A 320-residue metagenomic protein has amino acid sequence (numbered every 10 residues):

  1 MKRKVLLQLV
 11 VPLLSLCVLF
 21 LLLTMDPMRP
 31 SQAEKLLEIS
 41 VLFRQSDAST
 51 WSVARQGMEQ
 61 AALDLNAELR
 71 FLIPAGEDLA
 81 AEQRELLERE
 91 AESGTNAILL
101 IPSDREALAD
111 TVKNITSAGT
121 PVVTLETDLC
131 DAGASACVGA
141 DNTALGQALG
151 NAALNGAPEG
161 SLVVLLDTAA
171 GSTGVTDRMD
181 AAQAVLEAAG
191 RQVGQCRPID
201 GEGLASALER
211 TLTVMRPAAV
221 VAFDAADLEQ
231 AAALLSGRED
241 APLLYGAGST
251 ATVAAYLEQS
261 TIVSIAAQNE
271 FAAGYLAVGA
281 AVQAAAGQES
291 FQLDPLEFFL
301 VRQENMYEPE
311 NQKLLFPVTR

Functional and structural regions predicted by a protein language model:
Q8, A272, L276-R320: Hinge/cleft segment of the Venus flytrap/periplasmic-binding protein
Q8-T24: Hydrophobic membrane-insertion alpha-helices, especially the h-region of bacterial N-terminal signal peptides
I39-Q56, A61, R70-A81, R105: Extracytoplasmic "Venus flytrap"
R70-E92, G194-V214, L228-Q230: Structural motif
G94-P102, P121-L125, V163-D167, V193-G194 (+3 more regions): Periplasmic-binding protein-like
L99-T116, I199-A254: Hydrophobic alpha-helical
A107-A144, T250-E258: Flexible loop/hinge segments that line or gate small-molecule binding clefts
V138-L162, S249-V253, N269-A286: Hydrophobic alpha-helical segments within soluble ligand-binding/sensing domains
